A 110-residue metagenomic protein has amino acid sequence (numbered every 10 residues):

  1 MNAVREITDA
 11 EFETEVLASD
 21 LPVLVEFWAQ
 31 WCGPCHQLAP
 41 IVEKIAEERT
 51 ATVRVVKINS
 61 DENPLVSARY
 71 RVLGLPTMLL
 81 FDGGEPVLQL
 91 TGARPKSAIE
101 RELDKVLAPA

Functional and structural regions predicted by a protein language model:
A3, T8, W28, R54-V56: Conserved Rossmann-like nucleotide-binding pocket used by diverse enzymes that bind dinucleotide cofactors
V4-V23, P64: A short beta-strand-turn-helix
D20-L21, W28-W31, G74: Short pre-active-site segment immediately N-terminal to redox-active cysteine/selenocysteine motifs in thiol-based
L21-P22, Q37-I58: Conserved helix-turn-beta segment immediately C-terminal to the redox Cys motif in thioredoxin-like folds
F27-I41: Conserved redox-active cysteine motifs that mediate thiol-disulfide chemistry, especially di-cysteine Cys-X(1-2)-Cys
I58-V66: Structural microenvironment flanking redox-active thiols in thiol-disulfide oxidoreductases
L79-A110: Non-catalytic, surface beta->alpha helical segment in thiol-disulfide oxidoreductase systems
